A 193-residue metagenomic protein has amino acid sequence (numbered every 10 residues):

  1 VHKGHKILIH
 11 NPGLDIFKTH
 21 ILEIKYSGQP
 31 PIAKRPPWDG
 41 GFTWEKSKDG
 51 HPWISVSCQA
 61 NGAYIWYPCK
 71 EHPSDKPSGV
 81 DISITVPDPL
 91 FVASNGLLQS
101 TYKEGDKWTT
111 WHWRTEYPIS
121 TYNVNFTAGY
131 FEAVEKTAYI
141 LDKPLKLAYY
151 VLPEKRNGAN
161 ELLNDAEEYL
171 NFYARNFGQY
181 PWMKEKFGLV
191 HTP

Functional and structural regions predicted by a protein language model:
V1-L14, A33-P36, G96-D106: Solvent-exposed beta-strand/loop surfaces of large extracellular or lumenal domains
G4, I16, E23-D81, G129-T137: Glycine/proline-rich low-complexity spacer/linker segments in large multi-domain proteins
L8, G41-T43, H112: Residue-level detector of beta-strand face positions
H10-P12, K25-Q29, T85-P87, R114-E116: Solvent-exposed residues in well-ordered beta-strands and their adjoining turns, especially edge/terminal strands
C58-Q59, C69-P193: Hydrophobic helix-coil surface modules that form long, contiguous segments used for peptide/substrate interaction
